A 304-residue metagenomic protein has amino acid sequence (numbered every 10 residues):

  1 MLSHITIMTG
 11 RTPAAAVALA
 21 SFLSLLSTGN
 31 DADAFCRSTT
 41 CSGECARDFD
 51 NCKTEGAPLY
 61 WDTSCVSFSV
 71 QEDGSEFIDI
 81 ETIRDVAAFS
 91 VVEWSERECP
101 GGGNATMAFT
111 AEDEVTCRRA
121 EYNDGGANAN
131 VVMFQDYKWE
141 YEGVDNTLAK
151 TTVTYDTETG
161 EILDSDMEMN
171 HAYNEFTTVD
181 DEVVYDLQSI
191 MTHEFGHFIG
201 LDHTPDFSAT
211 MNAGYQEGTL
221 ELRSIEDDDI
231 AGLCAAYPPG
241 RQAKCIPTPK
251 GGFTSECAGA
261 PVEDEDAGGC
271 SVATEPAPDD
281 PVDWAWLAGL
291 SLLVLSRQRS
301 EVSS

Functional and structural regions predicted by a protein language model:
M1-G10, E301-S304: N-terminal secretory signal peptides that target proteins for export/translocation
A16-L25, G289-S291: Bacterial N-terminal signal peptides
F22-D31, R297: C-terminal segment of classical bacterial N-terminal signal peptides
G29-T82, E140-E161, A243-P249, P261-D264: Disordered inhibitory propeptide/activation segment of secreted metzincin zinc metalloprotease zymogens, centered on
F35, E158-T159, L163-T177, V184-D186 (+2 more regions): Metalloprotease/metallohydrolase-associated module, dominated by Zn2+-dependent proteases
I83-M191, F198: Metzincin-family zinc-dependent endopeptidase catalytic domain
D266-A285: Short, threonine-centered small-residue motifs that mark membrane-proximal processing/anchoring sites and TM-junction
V282-R299: A cross-kingdom C-terminal cell-surface attachment/processing module
